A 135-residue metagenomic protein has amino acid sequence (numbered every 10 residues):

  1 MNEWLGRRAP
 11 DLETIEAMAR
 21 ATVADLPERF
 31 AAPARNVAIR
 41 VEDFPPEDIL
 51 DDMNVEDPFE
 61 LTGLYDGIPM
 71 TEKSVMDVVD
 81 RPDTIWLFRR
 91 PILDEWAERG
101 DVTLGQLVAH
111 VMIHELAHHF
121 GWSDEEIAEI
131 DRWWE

Functional and structural regions predicted by a protein language model:
M1-L107, H119, S123-E126: Active-site rim/adjacent substrate-binding subdomains
V111, E115-H119: Catalytic glutamate of the conserved HExxH
E125-E135: Short, highly charged C-terminal tails/helix-capping segments
